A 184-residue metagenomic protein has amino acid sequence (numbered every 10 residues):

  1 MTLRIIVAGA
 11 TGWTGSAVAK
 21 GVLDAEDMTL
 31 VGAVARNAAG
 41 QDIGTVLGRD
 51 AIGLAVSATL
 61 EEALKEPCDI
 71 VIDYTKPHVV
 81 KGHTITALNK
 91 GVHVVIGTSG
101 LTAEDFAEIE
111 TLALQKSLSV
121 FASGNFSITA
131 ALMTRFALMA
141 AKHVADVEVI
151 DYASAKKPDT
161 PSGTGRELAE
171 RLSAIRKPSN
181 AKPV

Functional and structural regions predicted by a protein language model:
T2-R4: Residues that mark the start of a beta-strand
I6-A8, W13-E66, V144-V184: C-terminal substrate-binding/catalytic lobe of Rossmann-fold NAD(P)-dependent oxidoreductases
A8, Y74-T75, G97-T98, S123 (+1 more regions): Structural motif
R36, S99-L101, N125-S127, Y152-A155: Short, ordered loop/turn segments at secondary-structure junctions
A58, A122-G124: Short loop/edge segments at beta-strand edges and connector loops that shape dinucleotide/nucleotide cofactor-binding
E61, E66-A87, L101-D105: Beta-loop-alpha module in the N-terminal Rossmann-like domain of NAD(P)-dependent dehydrogenases, especially those
I70, H93-V95: A short hydrophobic/small-residue beta-strand
G82-K90, G97-V120, A131, R135-M139: Rossmann-fold NAD(P)-binding glycine/threonine-rich loop
